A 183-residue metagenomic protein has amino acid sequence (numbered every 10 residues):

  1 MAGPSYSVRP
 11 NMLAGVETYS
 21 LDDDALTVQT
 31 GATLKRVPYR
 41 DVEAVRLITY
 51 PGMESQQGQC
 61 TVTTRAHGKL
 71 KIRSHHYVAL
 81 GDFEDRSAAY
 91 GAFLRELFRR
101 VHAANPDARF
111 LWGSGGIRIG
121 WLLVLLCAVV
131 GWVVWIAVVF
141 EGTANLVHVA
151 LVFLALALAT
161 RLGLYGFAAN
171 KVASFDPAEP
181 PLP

Functional and structural regions predicted by a protein language model:
M1-P10, S114-A173: Alpha-helical transmembrane spans
M1-T18, P177-P183: Anionic N-terminal interaction surfaces
G15-E17, T33-K35, A66-L70: Short acidic/polar mixed-charge low-complexity motifs
E17-L21, T61-T63: Short, exposed beta-strand/loop patches in secreted or surface proteins that constitute
D23-T27, L34-G52: Phosphoinositide-dependent membrane-docking surfaces
V45-G120, A169-P183: Acidic, Ser/Thr- and proline-rich intrinsically disordered linker/docking segments of eukaryotic scaffolds
